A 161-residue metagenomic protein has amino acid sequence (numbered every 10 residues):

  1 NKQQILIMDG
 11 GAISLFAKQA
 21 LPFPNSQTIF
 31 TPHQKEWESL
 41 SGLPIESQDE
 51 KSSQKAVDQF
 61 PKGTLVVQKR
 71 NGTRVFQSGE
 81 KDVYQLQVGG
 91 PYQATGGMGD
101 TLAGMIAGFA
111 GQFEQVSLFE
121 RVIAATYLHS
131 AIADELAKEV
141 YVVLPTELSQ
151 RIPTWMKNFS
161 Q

Functional and structural regions predicted by a protein language model:
N1-V88: Glycine-rich phosphate/dinucleotide-binding loop and adjoining beta-alpha-beta core of small-molecule
D9, D100, R121: Hydrophobic, well-ordered secondary-structure elements that form the walls of internal hydrophobic environments
N25, K81, Q115-V116, V143: N-terminal loops that bind phosphate or other acidic moieties and the adjacent beta-alpha structural core
Y84, A103-G104, Q150: Feature representing long, continuous alpha-helical segments
G89-I106, L118, Y141: Short glycine/threonine-rich catalytic loop with a Thr-x-Gly-x-Asp
D100, A110-E114, H129, M156-S160: Short, hydrophobic alpha-helical segments
A110-A125, D134-E139: Phosphate-handling active-site elements
S130-Q161: Charged C-terminal helix
